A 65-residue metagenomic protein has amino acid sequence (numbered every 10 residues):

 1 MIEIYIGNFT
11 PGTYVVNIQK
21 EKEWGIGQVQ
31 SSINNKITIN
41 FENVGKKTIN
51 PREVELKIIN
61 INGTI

Functional and structural regions predicted by a protein language model:
M1, G45-I65: Intrinsically disordered, low-complexity, charged/polar segments
M1-V15, E23, G63: Mixed-charge, Lys/Arg-rich low-complexity intrinsically disordered regions
I2-I6, I33, L56: Hydrophobic transmembrane signal anchors and adjacent membrane-proximal interface regions, especially in viral
F9-P11, S32-N35: A short, compositionally biased
V16-N17, G45: N-terminal non-cleavable signal-anchor helices
W24-S32: Short beta-strand-centered aromatic/proline hotspots
I37-E42: SH3/SH3-like beta-barrel fold
